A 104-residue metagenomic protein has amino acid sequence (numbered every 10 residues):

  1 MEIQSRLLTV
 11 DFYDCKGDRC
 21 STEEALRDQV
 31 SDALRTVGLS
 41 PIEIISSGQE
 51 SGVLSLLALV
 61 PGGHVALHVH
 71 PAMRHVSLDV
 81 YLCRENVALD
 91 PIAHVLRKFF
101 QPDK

Functional and structural regions predicted by a protein language model:
M1-K104: Polybasic/polar functional segments that serve as interface/processing modules
